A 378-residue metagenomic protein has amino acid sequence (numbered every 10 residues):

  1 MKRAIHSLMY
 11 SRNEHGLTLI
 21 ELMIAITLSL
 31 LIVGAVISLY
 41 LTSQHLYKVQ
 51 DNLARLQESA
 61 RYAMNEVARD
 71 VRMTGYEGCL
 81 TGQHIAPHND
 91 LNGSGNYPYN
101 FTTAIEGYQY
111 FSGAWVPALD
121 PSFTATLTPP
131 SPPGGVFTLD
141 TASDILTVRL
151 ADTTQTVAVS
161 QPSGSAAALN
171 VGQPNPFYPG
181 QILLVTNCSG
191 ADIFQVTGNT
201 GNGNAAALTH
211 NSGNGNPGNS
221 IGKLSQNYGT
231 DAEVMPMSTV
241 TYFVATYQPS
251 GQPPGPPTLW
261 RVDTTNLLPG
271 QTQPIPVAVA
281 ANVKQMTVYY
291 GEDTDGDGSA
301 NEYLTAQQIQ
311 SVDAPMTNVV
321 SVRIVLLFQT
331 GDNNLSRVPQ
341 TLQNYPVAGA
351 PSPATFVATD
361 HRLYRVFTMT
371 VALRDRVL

Functional and structural regions predicted by a protein language model:
K2-A4, L8, H15-I20, I24-T74: Aliphatic-rich helix starts adjacent to a transmembrane/signal segment
H6-M9, L17-T18, I26, V33 (+6 more regions): Intrinsically disordered, low-complexity segments enriched in polar/charged residues with Gly/Pro, especially when
A63-N318, V325, N333-L363, L378: N-terminal pilin/flagellin-like segments and related low-complexity appendage regions
I324, V371: Hydrophobic, well-ordered secondary-structure elements that form the walls of internal hydrophobic environments
T330: C-terminal, active-site-flanking charged/polar segments
A372-V377: Short beta-strand-to-coil "C-cap" segments at the C-terminal boundary of structured domains/repeats, marking
